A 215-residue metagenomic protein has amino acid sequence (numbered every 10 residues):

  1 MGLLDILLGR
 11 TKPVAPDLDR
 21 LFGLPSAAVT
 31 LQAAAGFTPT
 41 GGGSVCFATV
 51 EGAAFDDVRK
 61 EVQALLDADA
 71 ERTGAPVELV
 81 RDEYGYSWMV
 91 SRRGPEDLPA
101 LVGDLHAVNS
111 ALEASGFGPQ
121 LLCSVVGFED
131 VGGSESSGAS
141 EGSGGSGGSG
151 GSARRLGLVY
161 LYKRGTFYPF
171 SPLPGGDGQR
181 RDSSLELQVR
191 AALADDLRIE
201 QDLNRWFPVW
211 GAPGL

Functional and structural regions predicted by a protein language model:
M1-F55, R181-L215: Charge-rich, low-complexity segments
T11, L66-A70, L112: Conserved NTP-handling cores and scaffolds of large molecular machines
A15-R20, R59-V62, P95-L98: N-terminal start-of-chain detector that recognizes signal peptides and the immediate post-cleavage beginning
L18, G116-G133, G151-L215: Terminal interaction module
F22-A27, L66-D69, L101-L105: A short linear-motif detector with a strong N-terminal bias
A33-V90, G94: A glycine-rich, hydrophobic loop/mini-helix early in the fold
R72-V131, L156-L158: Core of folded catalytic or high-affinity ligand/protein-binding domains in predominantly eukaryotic proteins
G133-S152: Compositionally biased, intrinsically disordered low-complexity segments enriched for polar/charged residues
